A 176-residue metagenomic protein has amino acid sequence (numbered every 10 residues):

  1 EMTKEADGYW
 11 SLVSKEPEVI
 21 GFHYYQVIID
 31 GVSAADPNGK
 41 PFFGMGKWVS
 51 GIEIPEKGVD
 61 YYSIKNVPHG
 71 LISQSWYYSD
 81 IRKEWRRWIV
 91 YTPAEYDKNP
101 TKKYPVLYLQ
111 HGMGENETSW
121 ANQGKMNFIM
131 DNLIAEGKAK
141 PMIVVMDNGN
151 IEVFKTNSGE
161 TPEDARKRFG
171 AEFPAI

Functional and structural regions predicted by a protein language model:
E1-I176: Non-catalytic cap/lid and distal C-terminal segments of serine-dependent acyl enzymes
